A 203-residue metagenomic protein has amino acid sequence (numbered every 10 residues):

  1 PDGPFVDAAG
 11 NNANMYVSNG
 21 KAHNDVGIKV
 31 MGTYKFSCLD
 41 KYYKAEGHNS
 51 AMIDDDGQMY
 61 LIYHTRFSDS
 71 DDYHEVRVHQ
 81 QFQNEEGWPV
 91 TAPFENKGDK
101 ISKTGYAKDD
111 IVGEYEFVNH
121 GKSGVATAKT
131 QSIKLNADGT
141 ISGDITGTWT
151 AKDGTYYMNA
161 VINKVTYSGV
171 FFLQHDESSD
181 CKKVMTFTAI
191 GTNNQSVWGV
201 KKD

Functional and structural regions predicted by a protein language model:
P1-D203: Carbohydrate-active catalytic/glycan-binding domains of CAZyme proteins, especially the secreted or lumenal ectodomains
